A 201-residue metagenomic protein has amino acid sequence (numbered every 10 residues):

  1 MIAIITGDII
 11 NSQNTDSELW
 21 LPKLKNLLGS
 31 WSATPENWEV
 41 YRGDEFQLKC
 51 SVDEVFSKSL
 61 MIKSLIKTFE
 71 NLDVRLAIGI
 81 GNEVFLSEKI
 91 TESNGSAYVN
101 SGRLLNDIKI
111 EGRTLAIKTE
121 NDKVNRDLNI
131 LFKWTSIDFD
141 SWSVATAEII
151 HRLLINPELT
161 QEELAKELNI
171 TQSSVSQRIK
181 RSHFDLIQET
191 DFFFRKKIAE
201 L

Functional and structural regions predicted by a protein language model:
M1-N106: DNA-contacting interfaces and partner/effector-binding or oligomerization modules in DNA-centric proteins
F85-E92, I108-I130: Flexible, glycine/charge-rich interdomain/linker segments that couple and regulate nucleotide signaling catalytic cores
R126-A145, K197-A199: Short, Lys/Arg-enriched anionic-surface-contact patches
E148-L153: Short alpha-helical "packing" element that flanks the helix-turn-helix/winged-helix DNA-binding module
N156-P157: Flexible coil/turn residues that form the inter-helical turn or adjacent wing/linker of helix-turn-helix
T160-L168, V175: Short alpha-helical "recognition helix" segments of helix-turn-helix
I179, L186: DNA major-groove recognition helix of helix-turn-helix
D191-L201: Short, basic, alpha-helical segments at the C-terminal edge of helix-turn-helix-like DNA-binding modules
